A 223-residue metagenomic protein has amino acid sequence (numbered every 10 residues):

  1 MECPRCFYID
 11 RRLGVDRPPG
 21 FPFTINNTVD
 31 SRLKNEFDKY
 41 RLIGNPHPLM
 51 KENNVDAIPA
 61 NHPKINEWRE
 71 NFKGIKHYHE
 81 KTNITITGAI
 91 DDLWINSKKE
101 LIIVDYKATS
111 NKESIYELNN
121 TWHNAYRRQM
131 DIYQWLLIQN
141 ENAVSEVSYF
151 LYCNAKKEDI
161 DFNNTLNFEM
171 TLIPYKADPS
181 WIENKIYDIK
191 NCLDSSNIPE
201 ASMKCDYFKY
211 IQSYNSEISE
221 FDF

Functional and structural regions predicted by a protein language model:
M1-E100: Metal-dependent nuclease catalytic cores that hydrolyze phosphodiester bonds in DNA/RNA, characterized by
Y8-I9, D16-P18, S110-I115, K156-I160 (+1 more regions): Short catalytic/ligand-binding loop motif for oxyanion handling, primarily in non-cytosolic enzymes, centered on
R12-L13, L42, A108-N111, W135-N142 (+3 more regions): Hydrophobic/aromatic-lined pockets within catalytic cores
G20, Y149-L151, F208, N215: Catalytic phosphate/metal-binding cores of nucleic-acid and nucleotide-processing enzymes, i.e., regions that mediate
E70-N184: Mg2+/Mn2+-dependent nuclease catalytic core
N142-V147, N197-A201, S219: Short conserved catalytic/interaction loops centered on acidic-Pro-aromatic/His motifs
L172-I211: Polybasic (Lys/Arg-rich)
I211-F223: Iron-sulfur (Fe-S) cluster-binding segments and ferredoxin-like electron-carrier domains, especially [2Fe-2S]
